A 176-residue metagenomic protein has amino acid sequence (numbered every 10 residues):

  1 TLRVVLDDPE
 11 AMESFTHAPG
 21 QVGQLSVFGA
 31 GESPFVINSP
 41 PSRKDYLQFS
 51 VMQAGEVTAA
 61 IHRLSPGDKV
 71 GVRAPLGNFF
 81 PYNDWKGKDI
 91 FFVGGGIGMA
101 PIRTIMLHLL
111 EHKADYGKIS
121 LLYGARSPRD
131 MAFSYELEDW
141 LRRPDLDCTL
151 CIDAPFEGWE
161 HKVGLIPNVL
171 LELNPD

Functional and structural regions predicted by a protein language model:
T1-D68, A125-S127, D153-P155: Ferredoxin-reductase
E56-D176: FNR/FR-type flavoprotein reductase catalytic core
